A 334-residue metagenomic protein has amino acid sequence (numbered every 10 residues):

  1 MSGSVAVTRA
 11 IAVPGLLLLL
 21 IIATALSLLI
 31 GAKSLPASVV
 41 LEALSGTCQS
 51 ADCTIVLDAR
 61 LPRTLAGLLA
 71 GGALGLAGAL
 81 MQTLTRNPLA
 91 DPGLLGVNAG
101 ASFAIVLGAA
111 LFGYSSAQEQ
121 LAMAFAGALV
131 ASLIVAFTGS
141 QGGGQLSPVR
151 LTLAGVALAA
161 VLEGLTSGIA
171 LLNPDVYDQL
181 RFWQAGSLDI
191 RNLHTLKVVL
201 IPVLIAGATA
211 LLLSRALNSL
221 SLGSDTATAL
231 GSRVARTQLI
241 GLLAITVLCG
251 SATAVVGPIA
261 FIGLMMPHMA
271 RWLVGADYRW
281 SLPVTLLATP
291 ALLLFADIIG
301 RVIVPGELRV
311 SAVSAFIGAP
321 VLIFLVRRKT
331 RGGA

Functional and structural regions predicted by a protein language model:
M1-A334: Alpha-helical transmembrane segments in inner-membrane proteins
